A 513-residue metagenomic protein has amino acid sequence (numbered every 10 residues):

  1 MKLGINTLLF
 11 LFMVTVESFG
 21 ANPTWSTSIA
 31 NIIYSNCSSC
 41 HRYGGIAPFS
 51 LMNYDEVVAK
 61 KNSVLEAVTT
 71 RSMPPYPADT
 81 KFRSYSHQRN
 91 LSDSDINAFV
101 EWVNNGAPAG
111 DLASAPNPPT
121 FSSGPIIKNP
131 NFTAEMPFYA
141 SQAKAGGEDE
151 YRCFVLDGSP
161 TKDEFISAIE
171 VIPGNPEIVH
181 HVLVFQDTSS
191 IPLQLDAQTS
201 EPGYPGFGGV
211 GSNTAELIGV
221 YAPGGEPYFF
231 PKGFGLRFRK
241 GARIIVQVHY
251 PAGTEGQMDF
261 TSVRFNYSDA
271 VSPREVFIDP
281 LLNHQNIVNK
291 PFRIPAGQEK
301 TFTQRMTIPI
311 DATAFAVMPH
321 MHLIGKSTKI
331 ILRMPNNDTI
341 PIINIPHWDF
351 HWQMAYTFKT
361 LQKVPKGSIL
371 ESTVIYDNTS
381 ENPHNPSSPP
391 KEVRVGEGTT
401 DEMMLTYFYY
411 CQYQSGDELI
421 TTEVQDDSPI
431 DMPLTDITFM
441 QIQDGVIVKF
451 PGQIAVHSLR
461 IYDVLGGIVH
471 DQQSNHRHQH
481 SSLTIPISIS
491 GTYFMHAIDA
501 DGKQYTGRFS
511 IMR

Functional and structural regions predicted by a protein language model:
M1-T24, L483: Bacterial Sec-dependent N-terminal signal peptides
G20-F154, V246-Q247: Aromatic- and Gly/Pro-enriched helix-to-coil junctions and flexible linker segments
Y43, T188, M334-N336, L465 (+1 more regions): Solvent-exposed strand-loop boundary residues in beta-sheet-rich modules
D55, Y250, V374-Y376, G452 (+2 more regions): A mature extracytoplasmic/lumenal domain signature
M73-Y85, S114-T313, M318-L419: Beta-strand-centric surfaces of beta-sandwich/beta-rich domains
S415-D431: Low-complexity, Pro/Thr/Ser/Gly/Ala-rich linker/spacer regions in secreted, extracellular modular proteins
D431-R513: C-terminal outer-membrane/trafficking sorting elements
